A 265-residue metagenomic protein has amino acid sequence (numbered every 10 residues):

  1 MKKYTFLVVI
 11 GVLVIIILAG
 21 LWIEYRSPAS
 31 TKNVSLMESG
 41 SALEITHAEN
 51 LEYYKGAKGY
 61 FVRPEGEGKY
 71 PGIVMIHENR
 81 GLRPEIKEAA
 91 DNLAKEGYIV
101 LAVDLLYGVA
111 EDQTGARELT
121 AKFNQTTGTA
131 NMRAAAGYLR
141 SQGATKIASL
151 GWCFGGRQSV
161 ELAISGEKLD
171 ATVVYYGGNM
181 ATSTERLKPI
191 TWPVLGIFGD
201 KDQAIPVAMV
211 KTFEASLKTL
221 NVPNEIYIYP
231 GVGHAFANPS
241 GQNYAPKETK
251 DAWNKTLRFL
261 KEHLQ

Functional and structural regions predicted by a protein language model:
I16, T31-R140, S240: Serine-hydrolase catalytic machinery in alpha/beta-hydrolase-like enzymes
A89, P206-S216: Short alpha-helix in the alpha/beta-hydrolase fold that links the catalytic acid
R140-W152: Alpha/beta-hydrolase fold nucleophile elbow
S149-G151, Y175, I197: Short beta-strand immediately N-terminal to the catalytic nucleophile in serine-hydrolase-like folds
G151-G155, S159: Gly/Ala-rich beta-loop-alpha elbow adjacent to hydrolase catalytic centers
K168-G178: A conserved short beta-strand
I190, G196-F198, D202: Short beta-strand/loop motif that positions the catalytic acidic residue of the alpha/beta-hydrolase fold
K218-Q265: C-terminal catalytic histidine-bearing segment of alpha/beta-hydrolase fold enzymes
